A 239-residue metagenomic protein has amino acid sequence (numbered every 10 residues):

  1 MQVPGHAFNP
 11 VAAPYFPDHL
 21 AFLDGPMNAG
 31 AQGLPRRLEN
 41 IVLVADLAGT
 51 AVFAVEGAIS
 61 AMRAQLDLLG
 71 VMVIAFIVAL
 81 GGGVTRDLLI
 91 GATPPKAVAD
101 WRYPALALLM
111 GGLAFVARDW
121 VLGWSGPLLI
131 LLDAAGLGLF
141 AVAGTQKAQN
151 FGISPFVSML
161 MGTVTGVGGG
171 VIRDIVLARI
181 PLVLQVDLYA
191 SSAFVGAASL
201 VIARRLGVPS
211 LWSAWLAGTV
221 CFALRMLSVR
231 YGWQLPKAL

Functional and structural regions predicted by a protein language model:
M1-V3, V11, M27: Short hydrophobic transmembrane-like helices used for membrane targeting/insertion
Y15-P155, A178-L239: Alpha-helical transmembrane segments and their membrane-interface boundaries that form or gate the permeation pathway
P155-S158, V171: Membrane-embedded alpha-helical hairpins and interfacial helices in multi-pass inner-membrane proteins
G169-R179: Membrane-helix boundary/interface segments in integral membrane proteins
